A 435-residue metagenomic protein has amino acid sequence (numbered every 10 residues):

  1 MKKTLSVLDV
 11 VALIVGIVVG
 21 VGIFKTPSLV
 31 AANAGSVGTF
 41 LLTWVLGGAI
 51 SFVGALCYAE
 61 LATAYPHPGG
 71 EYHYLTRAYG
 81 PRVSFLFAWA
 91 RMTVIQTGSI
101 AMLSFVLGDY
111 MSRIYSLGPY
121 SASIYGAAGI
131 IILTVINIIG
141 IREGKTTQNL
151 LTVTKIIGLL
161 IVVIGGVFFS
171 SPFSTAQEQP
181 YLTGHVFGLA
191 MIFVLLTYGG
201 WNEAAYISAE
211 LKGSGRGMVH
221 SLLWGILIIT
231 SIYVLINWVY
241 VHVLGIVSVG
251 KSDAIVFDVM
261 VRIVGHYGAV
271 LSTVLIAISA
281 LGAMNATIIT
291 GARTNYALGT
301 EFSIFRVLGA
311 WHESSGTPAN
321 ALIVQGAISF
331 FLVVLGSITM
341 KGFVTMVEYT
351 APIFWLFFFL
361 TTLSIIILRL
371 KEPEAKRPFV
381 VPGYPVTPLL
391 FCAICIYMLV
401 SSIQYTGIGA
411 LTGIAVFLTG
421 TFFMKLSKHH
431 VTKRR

Functional and structural regions predicted by a protein language model:
M1, V37, L41-W44, Y115-I124 (+2 more regions): Helix-loop-helix junctions that connect adjacent transmembrane segments in multi-pass membrane transporters
M1-S28, A32-G38, S51-F52, L56 (+5 more regions): Membrane-interface "cap" regions at the ends of multi-pass membrane proteins
D9, T43-L46, I114-I141, K155-V163 (+2 more regions): Transmembrane alpha-helical segments of multi-pass small-molecule transport proteins
L29-A32, F52-I130, T134-I138, E143 (+2 more regions): Hydrophobic transmembrane alpha-helices that form the core helical bundles of multi-pass secondary transporters
A31-G35, G108-A122, E143-L151, L271 (+3 more regions): Transmembrane helix-loop boundary segments of multi-pass membrane transporters
G35-V37, A64-P68, R77-V83, A209-G217 (+4 more regions): Juxtamembrane helix-boundary/capping and inter-helix hinge elements in multi-pass membrane proteins
H73-Y74, G80, S112-L117, L223-N285 (+1 more regions): TM-loop-TM module centered on a large, flexible mid-protein loop between adjacent transmembrane helices in multi-pass
Y181, L308-S315, F358-G407, V431-R435: C-terminal membrane-solvent junction of multi-pass transporters and transport-like membrane proteins
